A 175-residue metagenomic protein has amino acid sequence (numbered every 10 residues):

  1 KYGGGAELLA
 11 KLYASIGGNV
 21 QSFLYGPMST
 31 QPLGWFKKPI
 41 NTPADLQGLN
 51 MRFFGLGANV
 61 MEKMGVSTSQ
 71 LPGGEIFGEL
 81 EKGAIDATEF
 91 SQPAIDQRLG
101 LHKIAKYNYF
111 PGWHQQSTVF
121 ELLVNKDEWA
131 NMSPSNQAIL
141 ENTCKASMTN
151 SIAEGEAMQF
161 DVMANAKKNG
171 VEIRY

Functional and structural regions predicted by a protein language model:
K1, L8-Y175: N-terminal secretory/targeting leader peptides
